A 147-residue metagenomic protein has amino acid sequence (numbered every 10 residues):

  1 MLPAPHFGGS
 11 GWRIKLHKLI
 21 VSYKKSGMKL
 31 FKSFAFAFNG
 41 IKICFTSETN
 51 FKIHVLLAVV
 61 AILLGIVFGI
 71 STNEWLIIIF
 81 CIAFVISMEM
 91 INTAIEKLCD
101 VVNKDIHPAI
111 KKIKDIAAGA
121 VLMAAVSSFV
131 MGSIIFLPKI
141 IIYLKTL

Functional and structural regions predicted by a protein language model:
G8-G9: Glycine-biased, low-complexity coil/linker segments
R13-I86, I91, I106, K114 (+1 more regions): Hydrophobic alpha-helical transmembrane segments
N92-P108: Transmembrane alpha-helical segments of integral membrane proteins
